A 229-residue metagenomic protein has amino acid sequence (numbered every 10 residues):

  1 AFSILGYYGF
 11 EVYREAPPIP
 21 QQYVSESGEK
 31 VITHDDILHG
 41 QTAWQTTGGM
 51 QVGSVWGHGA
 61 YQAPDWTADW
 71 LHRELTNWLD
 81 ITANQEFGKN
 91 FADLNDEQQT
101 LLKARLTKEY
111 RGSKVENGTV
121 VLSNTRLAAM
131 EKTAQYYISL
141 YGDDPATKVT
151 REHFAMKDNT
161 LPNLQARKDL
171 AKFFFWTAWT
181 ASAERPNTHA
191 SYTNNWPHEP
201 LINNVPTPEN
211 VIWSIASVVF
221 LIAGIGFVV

Functional and structural regions predicted by a protein language model:
A1-F10, W44, V52, N210-V229: Hydrophobic cores of alpha-helical transmembrane segments in multi-pass integral membrane proteins
E15-V211: Soluble extramembrane regions of membrane proteins in the secretory/endomembrane system
